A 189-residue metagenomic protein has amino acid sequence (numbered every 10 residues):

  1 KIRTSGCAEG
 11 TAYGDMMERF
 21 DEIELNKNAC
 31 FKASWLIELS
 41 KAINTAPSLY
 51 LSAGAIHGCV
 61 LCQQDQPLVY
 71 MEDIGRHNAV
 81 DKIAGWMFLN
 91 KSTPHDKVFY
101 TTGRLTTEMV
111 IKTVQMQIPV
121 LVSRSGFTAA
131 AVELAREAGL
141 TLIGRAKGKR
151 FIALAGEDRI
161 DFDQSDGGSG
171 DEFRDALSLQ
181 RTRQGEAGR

Functional and structural regions predicted by a protein language model:
K1-G58, C62-Q63, V69-Y70, R189: Intrinsically disordered, low-complexity regions enriched in acidic/Ser/Thr/Pro/Gln residues
R3, C7, L51, E72 (+4 more regions): Generic detector of intrinsically disordered, low-complexity, polar/charged segments
S5, S34, S40, S48 (+7 more regions): Generic serine detector
N44, A53-P94, Q164-G168: N-terminal-biased segments
R76-S165, Q180: Feature captures the catalytic cores and cofactor-binding loops of soluble hydro-lyases/lyases that act on carboxylate
F151, G170, R174-A176: Generic N-terminal initiation segments characterized by hydrophobic and/or small/turn-forming residues
R174-R189: Long, low-complexity, intrinsically disordered segments
